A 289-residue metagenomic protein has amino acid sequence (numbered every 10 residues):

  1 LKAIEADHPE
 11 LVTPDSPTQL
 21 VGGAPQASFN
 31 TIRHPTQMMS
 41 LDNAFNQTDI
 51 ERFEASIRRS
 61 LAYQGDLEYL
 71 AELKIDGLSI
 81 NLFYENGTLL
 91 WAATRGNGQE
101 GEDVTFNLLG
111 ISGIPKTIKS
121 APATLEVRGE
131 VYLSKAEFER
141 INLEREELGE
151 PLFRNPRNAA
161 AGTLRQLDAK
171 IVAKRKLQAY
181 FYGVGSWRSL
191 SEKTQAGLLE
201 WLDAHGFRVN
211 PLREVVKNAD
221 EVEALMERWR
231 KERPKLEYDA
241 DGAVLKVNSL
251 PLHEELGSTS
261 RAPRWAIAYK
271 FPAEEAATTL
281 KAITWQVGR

Functional and structural regions predicted by a protein language model:
L1-K119, E139, N158, L164 (+3 more regions): Phosphate/adenylate-binding "loop-and-lid" substructures adjacent to NTP/NAD/dNTP-binding pockets in NTP-dependent
M39, Y69, L90, L125-V127 (+3 more regions): A broad, low-specificity signal marking well-ordered, structured residues that form hydrophobic/aromatic
Q64-D66, K74-D76, T124, W229 (+1 more regions): Short solvent-exposed loop/turn micro-motifs enriched in small/polar/acidic residues
Q64-E68, P122-T124, K174, R233 (+1 more regions): Short secondary-structure junction motifs
G110-E126, D203, R208: Flexible helix-coil linker/hinge segments at domain or subdomain boundaries
E130, K135-R289: Long, charge-dense accessory insertions within large macromolecular proteins
